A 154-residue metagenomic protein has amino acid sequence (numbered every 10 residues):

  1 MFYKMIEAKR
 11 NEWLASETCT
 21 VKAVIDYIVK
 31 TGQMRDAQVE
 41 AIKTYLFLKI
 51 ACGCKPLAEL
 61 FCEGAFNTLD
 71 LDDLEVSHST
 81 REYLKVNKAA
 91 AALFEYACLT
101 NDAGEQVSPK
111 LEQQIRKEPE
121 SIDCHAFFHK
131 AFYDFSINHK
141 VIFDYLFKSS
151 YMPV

Functional and structural regions predicted by a protein language model:
M1-V154: RecA-like P-loop NTPase motor core of helicase/translocase proteins
